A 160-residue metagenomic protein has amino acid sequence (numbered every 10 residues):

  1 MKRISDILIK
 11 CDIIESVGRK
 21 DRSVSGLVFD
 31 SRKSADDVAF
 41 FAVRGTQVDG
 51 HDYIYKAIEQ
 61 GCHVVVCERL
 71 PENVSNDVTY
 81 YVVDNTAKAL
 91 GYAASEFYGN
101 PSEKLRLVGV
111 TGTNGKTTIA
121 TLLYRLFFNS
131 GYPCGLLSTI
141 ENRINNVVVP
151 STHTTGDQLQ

Functional and structural regions predicted by a protein language model:
M1-Y92: N-terminal leader/targeting and accessory segments in enzymes
L8, K88-Q160: Phosphate-binding loop of NTP-binding sites
